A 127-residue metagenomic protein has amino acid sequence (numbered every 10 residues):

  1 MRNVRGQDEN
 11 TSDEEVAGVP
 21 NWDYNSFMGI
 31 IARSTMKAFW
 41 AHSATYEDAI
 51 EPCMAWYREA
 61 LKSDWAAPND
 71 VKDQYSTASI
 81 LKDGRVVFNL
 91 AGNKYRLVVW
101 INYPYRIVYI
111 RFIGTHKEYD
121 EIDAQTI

Functional and structural regions predicted by a protein language model:
R2-K94, N102-I107, H116-I127: Basic, Lys/Arg-enriched alpha-helical interface segments
